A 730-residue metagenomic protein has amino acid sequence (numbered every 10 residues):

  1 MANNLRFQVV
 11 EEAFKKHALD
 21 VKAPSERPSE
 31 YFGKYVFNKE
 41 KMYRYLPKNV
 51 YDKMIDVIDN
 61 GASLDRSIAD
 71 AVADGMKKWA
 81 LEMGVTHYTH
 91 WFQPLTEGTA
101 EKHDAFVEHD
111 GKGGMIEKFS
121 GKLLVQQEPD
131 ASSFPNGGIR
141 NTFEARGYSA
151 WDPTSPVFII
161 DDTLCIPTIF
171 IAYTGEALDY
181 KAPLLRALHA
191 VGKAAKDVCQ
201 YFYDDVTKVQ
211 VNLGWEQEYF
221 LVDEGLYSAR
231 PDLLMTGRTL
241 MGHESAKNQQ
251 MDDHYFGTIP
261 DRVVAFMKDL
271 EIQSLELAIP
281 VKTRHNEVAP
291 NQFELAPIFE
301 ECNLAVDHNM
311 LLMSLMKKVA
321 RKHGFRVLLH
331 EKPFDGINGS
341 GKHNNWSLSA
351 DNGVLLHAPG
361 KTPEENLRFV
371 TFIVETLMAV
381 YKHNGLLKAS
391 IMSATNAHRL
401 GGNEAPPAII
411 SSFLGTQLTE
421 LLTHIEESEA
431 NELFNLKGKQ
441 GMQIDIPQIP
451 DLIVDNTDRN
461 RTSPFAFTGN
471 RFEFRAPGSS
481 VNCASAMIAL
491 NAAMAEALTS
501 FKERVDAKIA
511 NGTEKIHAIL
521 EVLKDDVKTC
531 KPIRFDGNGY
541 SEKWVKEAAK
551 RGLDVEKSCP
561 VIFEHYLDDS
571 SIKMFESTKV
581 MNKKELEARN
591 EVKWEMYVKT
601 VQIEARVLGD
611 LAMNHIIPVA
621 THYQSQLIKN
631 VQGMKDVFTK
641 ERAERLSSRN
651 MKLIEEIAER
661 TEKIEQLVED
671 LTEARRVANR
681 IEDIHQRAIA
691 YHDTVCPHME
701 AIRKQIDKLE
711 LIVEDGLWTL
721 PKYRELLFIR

Functional and structural regions predicted by a protein language model:
A2-S25, S133, T142-F158, T163: N-terminal hydrophobic targeting/anchoring segments and the immediately downstream early-domain regions of hydrolases
F14-G121, V125-N141: Histidine/acidic residue-rich metal-binding segments in metalloenzymes
I68, F92, S120, P297-F299 (+5 more regions): Active-site proximal loops enriched in glycine and acidic residues that flank catalytic Cys/His/Asp and coordinate
I68-V72, F92-P94, K122-L123, F170 (+4 more regions): Active-site-proximal loop/turn and secondary-structure-junction residues that shape catalytic pockets, frequently
H90-Q93, K342-W346: Histidine-centered catalytic micro-motifs
E97-G114, S132, R230, G237-T239 (+4 more regions): Short linear, low-complexity motifs centered on an aromatic residue
E144-L329, N338-G341, L348-E591: Glycine-rich, acidic/polar active-site loops that bind/position phosphate-bearing ligands
L523-R730: C-terminal amphipathic alpha-helical interaction region
